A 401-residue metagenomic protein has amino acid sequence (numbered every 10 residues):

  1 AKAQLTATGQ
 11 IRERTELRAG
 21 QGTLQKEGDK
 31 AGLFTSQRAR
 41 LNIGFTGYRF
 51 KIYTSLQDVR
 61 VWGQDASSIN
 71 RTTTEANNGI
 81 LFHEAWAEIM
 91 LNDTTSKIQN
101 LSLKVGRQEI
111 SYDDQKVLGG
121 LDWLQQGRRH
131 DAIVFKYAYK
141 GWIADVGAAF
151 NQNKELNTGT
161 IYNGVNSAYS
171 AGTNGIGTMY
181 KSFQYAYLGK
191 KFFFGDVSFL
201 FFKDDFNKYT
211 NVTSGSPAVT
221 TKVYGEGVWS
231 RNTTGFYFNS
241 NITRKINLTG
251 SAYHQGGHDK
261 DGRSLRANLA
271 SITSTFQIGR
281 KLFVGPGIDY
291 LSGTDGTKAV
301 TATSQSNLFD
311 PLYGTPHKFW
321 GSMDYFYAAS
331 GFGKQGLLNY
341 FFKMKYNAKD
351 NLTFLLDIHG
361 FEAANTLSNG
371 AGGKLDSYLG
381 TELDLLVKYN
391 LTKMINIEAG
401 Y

Functional and structural regions predicted by a protein language model:
K2-Q4: Boundary of Sec targeting at the N-terminus
T6, M90-L103, L121-K298, F342 (+4 more regions): Signature for the C-terminal beta-barrel architecture of outer-membrane proteins
T6-K26, S322-D324, L337: Short glycine/proline- and aromatic-enriched beta-strand/turn motifs that initiate or cap beta-hairpins
L17, Q21-Q37, G44-L103, D113-G119 (+7 more regions): Surface-exposed loop and membrane-interface regions of Gram-negative outer-membrane beta-barrel proteins
Q64, M394-Y401: Predominantly the C-terminal beta-signal and adjacent terminal strand-loop region of outer-membrane beta-barrel
G106: Small/polar (Gly/Ser/Thr/Ala-rich) solvent-exposed segments that form structured loops/beta-strands/short helices used
K260-A267, I278, G285-G336: C-terminal outer-membrane beta-barrel translocator/porin domains of Gram-negative envelope proteins and their
A328-F332, N339-A348: Glycine-rich phosphate/pyrophosphate-binding loop and adjacent beta-alpha nucleotide/cofactor-binding cores
